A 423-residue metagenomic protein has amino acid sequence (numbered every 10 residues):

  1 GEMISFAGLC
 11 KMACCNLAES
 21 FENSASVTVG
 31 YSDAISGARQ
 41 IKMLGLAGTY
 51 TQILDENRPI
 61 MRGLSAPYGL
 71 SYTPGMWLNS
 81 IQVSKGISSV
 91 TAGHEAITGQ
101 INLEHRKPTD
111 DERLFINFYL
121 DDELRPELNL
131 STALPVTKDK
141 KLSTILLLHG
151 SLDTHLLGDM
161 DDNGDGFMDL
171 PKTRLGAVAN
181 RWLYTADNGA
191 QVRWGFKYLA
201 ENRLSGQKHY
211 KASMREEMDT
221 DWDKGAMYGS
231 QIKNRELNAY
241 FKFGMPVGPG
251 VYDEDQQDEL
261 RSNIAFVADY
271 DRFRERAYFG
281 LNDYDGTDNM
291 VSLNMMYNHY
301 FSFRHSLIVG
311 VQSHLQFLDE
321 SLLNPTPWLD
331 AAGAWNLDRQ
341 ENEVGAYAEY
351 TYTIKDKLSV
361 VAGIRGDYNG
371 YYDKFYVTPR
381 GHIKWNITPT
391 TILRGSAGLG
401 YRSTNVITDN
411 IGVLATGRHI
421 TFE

Functional and structural regions predicted by a protein language model:
G1-M12, Q40, T109: N-terminal periplasmic "start-of-domain" segments of outer-membrane beta-barrel proteins
L17-S20, R39-K42, L54, G69-P74 (+3 more regions): N-terminal periplasmic accessory domains that precede and gate Gram-negative outer-membrane beta-barrel machines
A18-P59, N79: Extracytoplasmic beta-strand/coil segments of soluble accessory domains associated with Gram-negative outer-membrane
Q40-K42, R58-K85, V178, F422: Short acidic/polar hinge/loop motifs at secondary-structure boundaries that mediate gating or recognition
D110-D111, A133-Q231: Periplasmic-side early beta-strands and strand-to-turn transitions of outer-membrane beta-barrels
D161-D169, K208-K224, G280-T287, N324-G333 (+2 more regions): Flexible, surface-exposed loop regions and adjacent strand-edge segments of Gram-negative outer-membrane beta-barrel
A179-N202, Y228-D373, N386: Face-selective signature of the C-terminal outer-membrane beta-barrel domain
D319, N324-T326, G370-Y372, Y376 (+2 more regions): Surface-exposed extracellular loop regions of Gram-negative outer-membrane beta-barrel proteins, predominantly
